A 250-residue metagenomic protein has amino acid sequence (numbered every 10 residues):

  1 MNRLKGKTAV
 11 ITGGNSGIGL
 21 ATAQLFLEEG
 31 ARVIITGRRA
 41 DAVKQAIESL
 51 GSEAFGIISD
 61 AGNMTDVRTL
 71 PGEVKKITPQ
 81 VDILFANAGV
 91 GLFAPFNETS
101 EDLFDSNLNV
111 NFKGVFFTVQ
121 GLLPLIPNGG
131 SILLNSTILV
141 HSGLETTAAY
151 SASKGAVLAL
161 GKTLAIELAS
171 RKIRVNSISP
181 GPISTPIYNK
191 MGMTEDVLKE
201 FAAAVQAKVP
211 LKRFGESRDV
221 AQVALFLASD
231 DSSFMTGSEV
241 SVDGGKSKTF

Functional and structural regions predicted by a protein language model:
T8, N15-S16: Conserved glycine-rich cofactor-binding loop
A40, L158, V175, P180-K190: Short, flexible catalytic-loop segment of classical short-chain dehydrogenase/reductase
P95-F96, S100-L108, V205: Substrate-binding pocket helix/loop in short-chain dehydrogenase/reductase
F96-N97, G129, S142-A148, S170 (+3 more regions): Active-site loop immediately N-terminal to the catalytic Tyr-X3-Lys motif of short-chain dehydrogenase/reductase
V119, S153, G161: Active-site helix of classical SDR
P124-L125, I166-S170, S233: Alpha-helical segment proximal to the catalytic Tyr-Lys
S142, L225, T236-F250: Short C-terminal tail/terminal secondary-structure segment of NAD(P)H-dependent dehydrogenase/reductase domains
